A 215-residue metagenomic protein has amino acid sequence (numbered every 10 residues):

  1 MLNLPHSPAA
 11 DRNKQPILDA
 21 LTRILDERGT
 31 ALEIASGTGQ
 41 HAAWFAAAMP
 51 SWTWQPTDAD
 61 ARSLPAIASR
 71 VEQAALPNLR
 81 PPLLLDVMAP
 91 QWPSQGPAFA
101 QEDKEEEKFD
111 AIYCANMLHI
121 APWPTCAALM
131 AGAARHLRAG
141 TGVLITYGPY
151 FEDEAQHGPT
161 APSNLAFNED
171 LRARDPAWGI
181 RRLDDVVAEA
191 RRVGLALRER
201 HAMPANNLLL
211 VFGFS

Functional and structural regions predicted by a protein language model:
M1-R28: Class I SAM-dependent methyltransferase Rossmann-like catalytic core, especially the SAM/SAH-binding loop
L32, Q40-W92: Class I SAM-dependent methyltransferase SAM/SAH-binding core
Y113: A conserved beta-strand element that flanks and buttresses the S-adenosyl-L-methionine
I120-A133: A short, conserved alpha-helix within the catalytic core of class I
G140-Y150: Conserved beta-strand signature within the Rossmann-like core of class I S-adenosyl-L-methionine
P159-R181: Conserved Class I S-adenosyl-L-methionine
A177-G194: Short alpha-helix
L195-S215: Core SAM-dependent methyltransferase catalytic element
